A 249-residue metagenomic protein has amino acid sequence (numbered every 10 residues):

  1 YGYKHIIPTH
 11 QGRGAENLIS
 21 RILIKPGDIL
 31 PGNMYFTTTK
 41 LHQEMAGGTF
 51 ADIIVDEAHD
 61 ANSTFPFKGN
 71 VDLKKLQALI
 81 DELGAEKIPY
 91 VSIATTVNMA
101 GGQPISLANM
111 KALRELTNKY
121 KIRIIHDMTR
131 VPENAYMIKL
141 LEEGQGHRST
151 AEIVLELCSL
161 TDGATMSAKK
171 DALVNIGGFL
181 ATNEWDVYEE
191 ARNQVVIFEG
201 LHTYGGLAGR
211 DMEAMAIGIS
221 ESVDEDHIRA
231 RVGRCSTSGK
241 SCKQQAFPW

Functional and structural regions predicted by a protein language model:
G2-F247: Conserved PLP-enzyme active-site core in the AAT-like
